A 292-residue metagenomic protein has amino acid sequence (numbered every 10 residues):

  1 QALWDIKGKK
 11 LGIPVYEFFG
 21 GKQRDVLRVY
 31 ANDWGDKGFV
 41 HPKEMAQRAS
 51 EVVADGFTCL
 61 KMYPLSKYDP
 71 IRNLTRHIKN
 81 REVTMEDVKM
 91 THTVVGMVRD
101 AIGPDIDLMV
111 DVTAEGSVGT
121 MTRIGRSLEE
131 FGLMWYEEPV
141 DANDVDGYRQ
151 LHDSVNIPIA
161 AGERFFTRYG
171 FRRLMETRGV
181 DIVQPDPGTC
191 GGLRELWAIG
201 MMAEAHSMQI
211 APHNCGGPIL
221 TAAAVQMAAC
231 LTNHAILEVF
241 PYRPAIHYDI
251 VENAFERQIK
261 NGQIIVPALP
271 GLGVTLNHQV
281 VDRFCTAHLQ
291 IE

Functional and structural regions predicted by a protein language model:
Q1-M109, E115, T122-E130, D249-E292: N-terminal capping/lid subdomain adjacent to the active-site entrance of alpha/beta enzymes
I6, Q47, G119, A198-M201 (+1 more regions): A broad detector of short, well-ordered amphipathic alpha-helices that serve as recognition/interaction surfaces
Y16, K43, G119, R172 (+1 more regions): Residues in well-ordered alpha-helical elements
F39-V40, E82-K89, V112-G116, P139-A142 (+3 more regions): Alpha-helix capping and helix-loop boundary segments enriched in small/acidic/polar residues
R126, G132-W135, D141-Q263, P267-P270: Shared catalytic-loop signature of beta/alpha-barrel
